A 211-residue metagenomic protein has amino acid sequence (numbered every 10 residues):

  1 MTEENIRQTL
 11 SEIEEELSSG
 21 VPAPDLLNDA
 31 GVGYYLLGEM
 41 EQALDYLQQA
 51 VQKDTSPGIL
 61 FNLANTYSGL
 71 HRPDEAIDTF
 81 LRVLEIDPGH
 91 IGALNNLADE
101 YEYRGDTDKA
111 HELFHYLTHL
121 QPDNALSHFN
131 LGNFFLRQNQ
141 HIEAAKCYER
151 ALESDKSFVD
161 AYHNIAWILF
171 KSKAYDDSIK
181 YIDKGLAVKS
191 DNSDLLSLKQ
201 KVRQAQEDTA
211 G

Functional and structural regions predicted by a protein language model:
T2-E15, L37-Q49, G69-R82, Y103-Y116 (+4 more regions): Structural signature of tandem alpha-helical TPR/SEL1-like repeats, specifically the intra-repeat loop/turn
S19, Q52-K53, I86, L120 (+2 more regions): Structural marker of alpha-solenoid helical repeat scaffolds
P22-A23, T55-P57, G89, D123 (+2 more regions): Short coil loop/turn residues that delineate tetratricopeptide repeat
D25, G58-I59, G92, L126 (+2 more regions): Start-of-helix register in tetratricopeptide repeats
G33, T66, E100, F134 (+3 more regions): TPR/TPR-like alpha-solenoid repeats
Y35, F61, S68, N95 (+4 more regions): Position-specific recognition of the canonical hydrophobic site in helix A of tetratricopeptide repeat
E153, H163, W167-R203: TPR/TPR-like (Sel1-like) alpha-helical repeat modules
